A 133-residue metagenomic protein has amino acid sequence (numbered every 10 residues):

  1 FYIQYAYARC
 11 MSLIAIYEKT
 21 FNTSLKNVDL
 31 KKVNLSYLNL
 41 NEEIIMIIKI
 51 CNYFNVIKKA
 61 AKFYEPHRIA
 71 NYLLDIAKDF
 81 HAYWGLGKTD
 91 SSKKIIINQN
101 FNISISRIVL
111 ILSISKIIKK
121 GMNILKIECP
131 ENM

Functional and structural regions predicted by a protein language model:
F1-M133: Non-catalytic interaction-recognition regions
